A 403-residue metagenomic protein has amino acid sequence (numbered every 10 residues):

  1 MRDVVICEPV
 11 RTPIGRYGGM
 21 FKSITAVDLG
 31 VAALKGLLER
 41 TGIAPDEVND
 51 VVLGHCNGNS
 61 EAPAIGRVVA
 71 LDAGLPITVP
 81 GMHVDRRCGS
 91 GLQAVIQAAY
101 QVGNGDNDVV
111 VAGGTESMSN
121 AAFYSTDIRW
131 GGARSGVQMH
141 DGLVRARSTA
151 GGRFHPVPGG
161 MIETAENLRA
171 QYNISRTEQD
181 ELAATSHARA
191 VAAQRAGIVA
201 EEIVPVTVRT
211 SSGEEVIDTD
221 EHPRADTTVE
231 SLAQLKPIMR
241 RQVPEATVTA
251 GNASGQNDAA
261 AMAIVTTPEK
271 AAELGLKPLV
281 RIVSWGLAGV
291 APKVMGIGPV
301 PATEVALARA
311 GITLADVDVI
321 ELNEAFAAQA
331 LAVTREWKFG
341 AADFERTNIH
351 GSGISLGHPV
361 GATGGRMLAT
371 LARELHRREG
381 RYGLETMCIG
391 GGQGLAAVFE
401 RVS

Functional and structural regions predicted by a protein language model:
M1-I24, A170, T228-I297, P301 (+4 more regions): Condensing-enzyme catalytic core mediating Claisen C-C bond formation in acyl metabolism
R11-T12, K22-V27, V31, R40 (+2 more regions): N-terminal extracellular/periplasmic Venus flytrap/periplasmic-binding protein-like
K22-V110, G114-R134, I203-T219, K293 (+2 more regions): Conserved beta-ketoacyl condensing-enzyme motif
A26-G42, I65-V69, A94-Q97, M161-L168 (+5 more regions): Short, well-ordered amphipathic alpha-helical segments that serve as non-catalytic structural scaffolds within diverse
H55-V110, P156-G160, D226-G255, E336-R366 (+1 more regions): Conserved catalytic cysteine-centered active-site region of acyl-thioester-dependent Claisen-condensing enzymes
R86-E116, R169-I198, M262-E269, T334-R335 (+2 more regions): Active-site-proximal alpha-helical scaffold in enzymes
V109-Q171: Flexible glycine-/small-residue-enriched beta->alpha junction loops that bind anionic phosphate/pyrophosphate groups
E163-E166, E202, V283-S355: Active-site pocket-lining segment
